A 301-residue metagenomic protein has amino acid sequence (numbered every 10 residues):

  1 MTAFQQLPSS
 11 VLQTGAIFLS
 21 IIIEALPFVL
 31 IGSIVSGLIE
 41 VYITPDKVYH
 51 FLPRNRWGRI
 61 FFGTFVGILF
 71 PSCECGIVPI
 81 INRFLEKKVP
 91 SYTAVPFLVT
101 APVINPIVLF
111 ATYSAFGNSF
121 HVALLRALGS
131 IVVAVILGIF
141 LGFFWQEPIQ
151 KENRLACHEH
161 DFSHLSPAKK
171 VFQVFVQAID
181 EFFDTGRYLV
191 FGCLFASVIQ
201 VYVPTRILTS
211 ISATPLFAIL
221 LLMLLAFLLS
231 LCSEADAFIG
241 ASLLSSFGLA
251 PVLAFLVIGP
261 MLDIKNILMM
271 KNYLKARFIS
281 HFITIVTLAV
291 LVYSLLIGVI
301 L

Functional and structural regions predicted by a protein language model:
T2-I34, D46, H50, L124-M223 (+1 more regions): Selected transmembrane alpha-helices and immediately adjacent juxtamembrane segments of polytopic inner-membrane
E24, F28-I31, E40, T44 (+4 more regions): Short helix-loop boundary/capping segments at the starts of domains
E24-A25, G63-L69, L228: Interfacial helix-start motif at the membrane-water boundary
I31, F62, V66, C75 (+3 more regions): Short glycine-rich loop/turn motifs that provide flexible caps or phosphate-binding loops at active sites
V35-V66, L208-A213, I239-G240: Membrane-embedded helical hairpins/re-entrant loop segments and their flanking transmembrane helices within multi-pass
L38-I43, Y202, I264-K265: Structural signal for the C-terminal ends of transmembrane alpha-helices and the immediately following loop
F70-L128, V203-L274, F278: Membrane-interfacial helix-loop connectors
